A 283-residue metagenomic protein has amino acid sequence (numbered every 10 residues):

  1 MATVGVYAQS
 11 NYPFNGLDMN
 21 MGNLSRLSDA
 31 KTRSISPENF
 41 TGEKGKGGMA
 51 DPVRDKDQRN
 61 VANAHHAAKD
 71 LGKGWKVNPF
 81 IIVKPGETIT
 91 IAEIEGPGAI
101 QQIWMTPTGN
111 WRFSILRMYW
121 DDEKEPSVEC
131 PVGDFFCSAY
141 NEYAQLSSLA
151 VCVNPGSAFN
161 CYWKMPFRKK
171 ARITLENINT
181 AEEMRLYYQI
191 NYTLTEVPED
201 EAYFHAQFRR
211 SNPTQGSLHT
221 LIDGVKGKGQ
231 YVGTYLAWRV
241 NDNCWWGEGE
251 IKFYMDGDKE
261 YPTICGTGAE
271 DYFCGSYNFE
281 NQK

Functional and structural regions predicted by a protein language model:
M1-Q9: Bacterial Sec-dependent N-terminal signal peptides
Q9-K283: Beta-strand-centric surfaces of beta-sandwich/beta-rich domains
